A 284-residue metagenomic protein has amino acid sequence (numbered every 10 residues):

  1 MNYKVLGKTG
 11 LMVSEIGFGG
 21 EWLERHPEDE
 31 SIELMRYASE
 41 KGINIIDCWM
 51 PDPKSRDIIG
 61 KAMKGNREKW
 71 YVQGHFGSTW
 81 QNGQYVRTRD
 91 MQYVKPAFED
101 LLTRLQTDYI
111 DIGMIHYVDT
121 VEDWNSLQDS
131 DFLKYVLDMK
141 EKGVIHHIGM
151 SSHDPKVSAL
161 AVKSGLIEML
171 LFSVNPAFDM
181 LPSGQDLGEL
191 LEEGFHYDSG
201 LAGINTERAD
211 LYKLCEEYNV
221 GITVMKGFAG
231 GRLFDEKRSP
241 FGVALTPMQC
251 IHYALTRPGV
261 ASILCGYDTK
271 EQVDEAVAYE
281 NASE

Functional and structural regions predicted by a protein language model:
M1-G74, E141: N-terminal binding-site loop/beta-alpha segment at the start of enzyme catalytic domains that lines or forms
L6, F18, I46, I59 (+9 more regions): Conserved, mostly hydrophobic/aromatic
G7-G10, E40, G60-Y71, L102-D108 (+2 more regions): Acidic (Asp/Glu)-rich catalytic clusters
G19-D29, T79-K95, V121-N125, F234-A244: Active-site mouth loops of central-metabolism enzymes
L23-D29, D47-D57, Q81, R89 (+4 more regions): Acidic-and-aromatic substrate-binding clefts and catalytic sites of carbohydrate-active enzymes
R25-A38, R89-Q106, S152-L160, L245-Y253: Short, acidic/polar
D100-W124: Active-site groove signature of glycoside hydrolases
V118-E284: Beta/alpha (TIM)-barrel catalytic core signal, keyed to glycine-rich beta->alpha loops juxtaposed to Asp/Glu that bind
